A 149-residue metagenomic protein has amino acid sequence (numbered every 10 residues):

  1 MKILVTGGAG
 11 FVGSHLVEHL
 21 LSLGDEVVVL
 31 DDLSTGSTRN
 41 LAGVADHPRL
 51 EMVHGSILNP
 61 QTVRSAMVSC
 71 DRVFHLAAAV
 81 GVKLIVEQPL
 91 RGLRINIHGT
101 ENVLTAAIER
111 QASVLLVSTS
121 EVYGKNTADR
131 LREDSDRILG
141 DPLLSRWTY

Functional and structural regions predicted by a protein language model:
M1-Y149: N-terminal Rossmann-like NAD(P)+-binding domain of SDR-like oxidoreductases, especially those catalyzing
